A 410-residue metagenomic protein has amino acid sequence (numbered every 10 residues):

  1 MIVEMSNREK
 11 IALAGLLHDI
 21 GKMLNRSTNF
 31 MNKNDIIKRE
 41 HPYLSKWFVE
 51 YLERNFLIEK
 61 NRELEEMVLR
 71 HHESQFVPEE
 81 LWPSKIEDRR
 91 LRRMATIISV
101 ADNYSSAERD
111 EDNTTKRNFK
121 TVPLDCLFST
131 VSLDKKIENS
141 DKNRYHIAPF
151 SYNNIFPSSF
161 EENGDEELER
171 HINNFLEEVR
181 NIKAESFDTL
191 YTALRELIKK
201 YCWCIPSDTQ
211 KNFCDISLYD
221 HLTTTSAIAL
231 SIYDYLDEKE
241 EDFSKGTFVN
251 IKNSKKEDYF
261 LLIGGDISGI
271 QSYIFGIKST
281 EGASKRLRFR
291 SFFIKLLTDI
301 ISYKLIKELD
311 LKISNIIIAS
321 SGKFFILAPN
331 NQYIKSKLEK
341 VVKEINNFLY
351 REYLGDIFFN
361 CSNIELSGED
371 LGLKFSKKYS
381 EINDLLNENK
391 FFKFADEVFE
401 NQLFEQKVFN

Functional and structural regions predicted by a protein language model:
M1-N153, I205-S207, N253-K255, F275-L287: Divalent metal-dependent catalytic cores for phosphoryl transfer on phosphate-bearing substrates
F150-K199, W203-S207, K211: Extended, charge-enriched "interface" segments that sit outside catalytic cores
I263-S272: Catalytic-site or vestigial catalytic-site microsegments of nucleotide-handling domains
E281-L309: Surface-exposed, low-hydrophobicity interaction/linker segments
I301-I326, E352-D356, S362: Conserved helix-loop-beta segment at the catalytic/binding core of cyclic-nucleotide signaling proteins
A328-K337: Helix N-cap motif at beta-to-alpha junctions
K343-L385: Flexible helix-coil linker/hinge segments at domain or subdomain boundaries
F394-N410: Cys/His-rich short segments
